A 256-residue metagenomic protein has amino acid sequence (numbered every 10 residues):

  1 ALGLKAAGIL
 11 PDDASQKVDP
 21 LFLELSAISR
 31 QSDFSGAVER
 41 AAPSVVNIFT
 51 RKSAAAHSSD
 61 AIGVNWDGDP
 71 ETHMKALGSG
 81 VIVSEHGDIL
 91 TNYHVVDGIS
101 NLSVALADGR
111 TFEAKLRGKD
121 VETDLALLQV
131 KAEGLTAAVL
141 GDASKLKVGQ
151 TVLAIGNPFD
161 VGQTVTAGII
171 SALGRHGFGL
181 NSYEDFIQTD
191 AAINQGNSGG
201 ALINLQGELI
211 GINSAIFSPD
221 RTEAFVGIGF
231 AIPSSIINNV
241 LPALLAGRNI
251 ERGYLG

Functional and structural regions predicted by a protein language model:
L2-G256: Serine-dependent protease modules
